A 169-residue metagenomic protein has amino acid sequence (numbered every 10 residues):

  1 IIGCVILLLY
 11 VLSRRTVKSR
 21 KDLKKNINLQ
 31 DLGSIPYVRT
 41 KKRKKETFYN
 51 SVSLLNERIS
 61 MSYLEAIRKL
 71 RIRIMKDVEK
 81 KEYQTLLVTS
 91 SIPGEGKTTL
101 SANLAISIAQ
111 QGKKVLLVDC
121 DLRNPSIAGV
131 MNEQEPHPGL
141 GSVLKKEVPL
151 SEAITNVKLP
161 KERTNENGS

Functional and structural regions predicted by a protein language model:
I2-K114, C120-G141, K145-S151, N156-G168: Short boundary/hinge segments that flank catalytic cores
